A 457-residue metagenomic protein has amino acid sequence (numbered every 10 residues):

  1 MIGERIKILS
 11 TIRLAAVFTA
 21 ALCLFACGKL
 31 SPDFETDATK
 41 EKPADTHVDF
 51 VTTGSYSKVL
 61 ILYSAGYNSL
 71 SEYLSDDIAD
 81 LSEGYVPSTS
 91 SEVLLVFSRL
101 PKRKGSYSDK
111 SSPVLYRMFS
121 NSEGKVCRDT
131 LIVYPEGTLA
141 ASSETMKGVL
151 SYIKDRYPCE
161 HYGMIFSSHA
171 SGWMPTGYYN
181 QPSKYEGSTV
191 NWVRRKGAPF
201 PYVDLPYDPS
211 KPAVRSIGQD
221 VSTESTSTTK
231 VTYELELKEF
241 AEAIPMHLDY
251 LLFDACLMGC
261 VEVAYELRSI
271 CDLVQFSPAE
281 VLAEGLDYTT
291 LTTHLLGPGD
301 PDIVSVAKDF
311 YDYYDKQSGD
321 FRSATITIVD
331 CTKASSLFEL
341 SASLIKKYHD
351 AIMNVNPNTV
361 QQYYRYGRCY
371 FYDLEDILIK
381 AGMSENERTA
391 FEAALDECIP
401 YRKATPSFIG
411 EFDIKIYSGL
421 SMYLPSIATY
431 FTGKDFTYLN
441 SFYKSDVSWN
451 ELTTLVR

Functional and structural regions predicted by a protein language model:
M1-A26: Sec-dependent bacterial lipoprotein signal peptides
I2, C23-S55: Bacterial Sec-dependent N-terminal signal peptides
Y56-V59, S88-L94, Y157-G163, P245-Y250 (+1 more regions): Loop/turn elements at helix/coil->beta-strand transitions in domains of secreted/extracellular proteins
G66-S69, R99-R103, T138, S168-M174 (+3 more regions): Solvent-exposed loop/turn segments at secondary-structure junctions within structured extracellular/periplasmic domains
S69-S106: N-terminal carbohydrate-binding/catalytic regions of secreted carbohydrate-active enzymes
S98-V133, H161, I165-E224: Surface-exposed loop and adjacent secondary-structure segments within mature catalytic domains
S120-D155: Functional beta-strand-loop-alpha-helix junction segments that form "active/interaction loops" within catalytic
N191-R457: Terminal, contiguous helix-loop blocks that mediate binding/assembly
